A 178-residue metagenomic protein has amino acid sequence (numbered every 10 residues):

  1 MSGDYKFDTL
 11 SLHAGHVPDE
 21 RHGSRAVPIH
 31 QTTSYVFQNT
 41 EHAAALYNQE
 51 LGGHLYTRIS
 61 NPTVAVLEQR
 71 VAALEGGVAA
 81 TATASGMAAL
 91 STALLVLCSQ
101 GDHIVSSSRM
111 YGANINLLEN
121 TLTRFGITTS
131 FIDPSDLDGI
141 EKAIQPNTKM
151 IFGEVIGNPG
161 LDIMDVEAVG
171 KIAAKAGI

Functional and structural regions predicted by a protein language model:
S2-N61, Q69-R70: N-terminal "arm"/small-domain region of PLP-dependent enzymes with the aminotransferase-like
G23, V71, A89, I104 (+2 more regions): Buried hydrophobic positions in well-ordered alpha/beta secondary-structure cores of metabolic enzymes
E41-A88, A113-N120: Conserved N-terminal alpha-helix of the aminotransferase class I/II PLP-enzyme fold
L74-V78, C98-G101, P146: Short helix-loop-beta connector
A93, L118, V169: Aromatic/hydrophobic pocket-lining residues that form π-stacking "cages" and hydrophobic walls in ligand
V96-N114, I132-D133: Conserved PLP-anchoring active-site segment centered on the Schiff-base-forming lysine
N120-D136: A glycine-rich helix N-cap at a beta->alpha junction
P134-I178: Active-site phosphate-binding strand-loop segment of PLP-dependent enzymes
